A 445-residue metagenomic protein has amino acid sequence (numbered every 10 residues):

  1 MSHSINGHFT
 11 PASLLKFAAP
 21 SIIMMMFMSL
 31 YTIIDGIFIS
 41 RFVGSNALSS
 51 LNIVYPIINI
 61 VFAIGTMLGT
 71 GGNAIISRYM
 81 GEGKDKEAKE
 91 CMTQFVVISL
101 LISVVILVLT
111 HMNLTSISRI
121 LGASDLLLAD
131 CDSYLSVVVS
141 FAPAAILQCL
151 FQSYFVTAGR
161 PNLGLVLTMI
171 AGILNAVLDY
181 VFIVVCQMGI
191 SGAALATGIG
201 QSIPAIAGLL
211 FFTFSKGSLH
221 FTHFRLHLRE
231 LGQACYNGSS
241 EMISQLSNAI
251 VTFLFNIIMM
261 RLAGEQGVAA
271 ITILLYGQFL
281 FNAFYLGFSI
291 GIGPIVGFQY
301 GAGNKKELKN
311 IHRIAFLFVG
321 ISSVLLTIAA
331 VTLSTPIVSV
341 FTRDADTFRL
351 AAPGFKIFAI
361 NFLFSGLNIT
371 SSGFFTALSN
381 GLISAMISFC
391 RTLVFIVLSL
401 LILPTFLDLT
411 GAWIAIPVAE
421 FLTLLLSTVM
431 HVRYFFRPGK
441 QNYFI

Functional and structural regions predicted by a protein language model:
M1-A18, I76-F141, V185-S239, V296-N361 (+1 more regions): Short alpha-helical transmembrane segments in multi-pass integral membrane proteins
S21-A74, V138-A145, G232, Y236-F298 (+4 more regions): Transmembrane helix-bundle signature of multi-pass secondary active exporters and lipid flippases
M28, T32, G36, S40 (+10 more regions): Juxtamembrane/transmembrane-helix interface segments of polytopic membrane transporters
L30-I33, F42-S45, Y79-E82, T157-A158 (+5 more regions): Helix-loop interface residues and adjacent transmembrane-helix termini in multi-pass membrane transporters, primarily
D35, G72, N113-L114, F151 (+11 more regions): Hydrophobic/aromatic residues in alpha-helical transmembrane segments
L48-V108, A145-L163, A270-S334, S365-I387: Small-residue-rich hydrophobic transmembrane alpha-helices
I60-A63, N175-Y180, A205-L209, F279-A283 (+3 more regions): Hydrophobic transmembrane alpha-helices of multi-pass small-molecule transporters
G69, V137-V156, L167-N175, A193-I206 (+4 more regions): Short runs within selected transmembrane alpha-helices of multi-pass transporters and secretion channels
